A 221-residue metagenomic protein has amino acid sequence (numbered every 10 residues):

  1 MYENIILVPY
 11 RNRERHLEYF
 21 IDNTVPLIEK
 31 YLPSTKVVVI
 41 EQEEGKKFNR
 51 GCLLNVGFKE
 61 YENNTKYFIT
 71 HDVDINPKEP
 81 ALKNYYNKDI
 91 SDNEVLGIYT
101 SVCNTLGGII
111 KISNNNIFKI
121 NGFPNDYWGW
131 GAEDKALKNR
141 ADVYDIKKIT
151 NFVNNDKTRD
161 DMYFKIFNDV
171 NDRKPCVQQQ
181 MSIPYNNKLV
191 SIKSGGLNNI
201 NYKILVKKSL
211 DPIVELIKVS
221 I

Functional and structural regions predicted by a protein language model:
E3-I5, K36, A136: Cell-envelope/extracellular polymer assembly enzymes that use nucleotide-activated donors
I5-R13: A conserved hydrophobic helix/loop-capping motif in glycosyltransferases and polysaccharide synthases
R13-I28: Short, well-formed alpha-helical segments that are part of the catalytic scaffolds of diverse glycosyltransferases
F20, G129, K135-I221: C-terminal catalytic/acceptor-binding lobe
L32-T65: Active-site-proximal specificity loops/subdomain of glycosyltransferases
N64-K78: Short beta-strand-to-loop acidic/aromatic patch adjacent to the donor-nucleotide binding site
E79-V102: Conserved donor-nucleotide/metal-binding helix-loop-beta segment in metal-dependent transferases, i.e., the alpha-helix
L96-I112, K119, W128-G129: A recurrent flexible, glycine/aromatic-enriched loop bordering the glycosyltransferase active site that acts as
